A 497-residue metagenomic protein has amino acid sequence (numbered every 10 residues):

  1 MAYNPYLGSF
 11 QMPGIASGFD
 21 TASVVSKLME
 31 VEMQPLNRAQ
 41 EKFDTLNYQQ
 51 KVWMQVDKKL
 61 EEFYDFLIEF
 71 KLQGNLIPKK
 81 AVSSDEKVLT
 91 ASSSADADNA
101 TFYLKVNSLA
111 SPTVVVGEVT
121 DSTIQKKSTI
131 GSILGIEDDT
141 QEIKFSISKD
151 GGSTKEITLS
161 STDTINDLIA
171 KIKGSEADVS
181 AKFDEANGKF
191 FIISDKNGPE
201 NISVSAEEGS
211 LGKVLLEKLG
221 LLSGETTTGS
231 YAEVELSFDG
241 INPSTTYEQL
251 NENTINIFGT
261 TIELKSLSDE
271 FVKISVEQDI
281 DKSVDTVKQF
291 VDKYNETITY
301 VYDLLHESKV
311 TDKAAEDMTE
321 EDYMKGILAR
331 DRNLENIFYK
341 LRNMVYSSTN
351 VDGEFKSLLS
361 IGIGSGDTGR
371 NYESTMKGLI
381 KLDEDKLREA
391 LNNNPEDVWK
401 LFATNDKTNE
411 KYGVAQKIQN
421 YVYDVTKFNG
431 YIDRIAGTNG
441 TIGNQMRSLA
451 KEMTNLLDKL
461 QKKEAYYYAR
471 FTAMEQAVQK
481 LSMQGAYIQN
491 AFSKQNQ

Functional and structural regions predicted by a protein language model:
M1-D44, D57, D65-K189, I193-Y300 (+2 more regions): Bacterial flagellar/type III secretion structural subunits and associated motility module proteins, recognized via
Q40-F43, K51, A486: Flexible assembly/topogenesis modules
Q50-W53, D57: N-terminal small/hydrophobic-rich alpha-helical segments that act as secretion/targeting modules
E62: Acidic/charged coordination and interface sites in well-structured regions
A186, L304-D317: Short, glycine/acidic-rich hinge or "gate" loops at secondary-structure transitions that mediate conformational
D312-N336: Charged, glycine/proline-rich intrinsically disordered loops and linkers
K463-G485: C-terminal tails and terminal domains of large nucleic-acid-associated and other macromolecular-machine proteins
A486-Q497: Short, charged, intrinsically disordered terminal tails
